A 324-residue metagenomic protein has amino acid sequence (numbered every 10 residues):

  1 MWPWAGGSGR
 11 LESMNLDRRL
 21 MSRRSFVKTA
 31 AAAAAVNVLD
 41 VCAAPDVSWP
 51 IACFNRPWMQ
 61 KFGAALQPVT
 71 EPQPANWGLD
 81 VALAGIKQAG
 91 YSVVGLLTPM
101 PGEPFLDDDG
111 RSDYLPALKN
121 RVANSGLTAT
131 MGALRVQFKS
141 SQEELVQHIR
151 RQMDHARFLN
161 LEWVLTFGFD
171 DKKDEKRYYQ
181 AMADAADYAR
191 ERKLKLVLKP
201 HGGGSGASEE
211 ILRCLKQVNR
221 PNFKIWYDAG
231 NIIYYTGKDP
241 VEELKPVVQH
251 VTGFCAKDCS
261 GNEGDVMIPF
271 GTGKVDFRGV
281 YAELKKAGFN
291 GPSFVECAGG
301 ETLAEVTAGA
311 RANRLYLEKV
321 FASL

Functional and structural regions predicted by a protein language model:
M1-M21: N-terminal secretory signal peptides
N15-E162, Q180, R190, R220 (+6 more regions): N-terminal pre-domain/capping segments
R56-W58, P99, L134-Q137, G168-D170 (+4 more regions): Active-site beta-loop-alpha junctions enriched in small/polar residues
M59, A64-Q67, V93-V94, F158 (+1 more regions): Acidic/histidine-rich catalytic cores of soluble enzymes
L127, L161, L194, A287-G291: A short helix->loop->beta-strand "cap" motif at the edges of active sites that frequently abuts
V146, Y179, S208-I211, G237-V241 (+1 more regions): Conserved strand-to-helix beginnings and helix N-cap segments that scaffold or border functional pockets
A156-D174, V197-G204: Active-site groove signature of glycoside hydrolases
K173-M182: Active-site-adjacent beta->alpha loops and helix N-cap segments on the catalytic face of soluble alpha/beta enzymes
